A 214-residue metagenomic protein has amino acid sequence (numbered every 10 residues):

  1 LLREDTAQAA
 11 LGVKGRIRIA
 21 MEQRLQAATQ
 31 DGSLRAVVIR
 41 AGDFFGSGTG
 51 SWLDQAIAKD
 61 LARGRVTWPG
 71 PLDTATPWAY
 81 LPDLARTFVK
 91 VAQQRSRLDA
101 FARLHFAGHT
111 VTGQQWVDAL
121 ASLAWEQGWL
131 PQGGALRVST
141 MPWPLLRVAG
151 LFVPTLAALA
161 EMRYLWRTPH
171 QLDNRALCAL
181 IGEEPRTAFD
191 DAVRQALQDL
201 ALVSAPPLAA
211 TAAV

Functional and structural regions predicted by a protein language model:
L1-T6: N-terminal Rossmann-like NAD(P)+-binding domain of SDR-like oxidoreductases, especially those catalyzing
L11-V38: Active-site Tyr-X1-5-Lys
R16, T76-A79, G108-V111, L172 (+1 more regions): Residue-level signal for the nucleotide or nucleotide-sugar donor/cofactor binding architecture
R35-V38, G42-T76: NAD(P)-dependent short-chain dehydrogenase/reductase
F44-G46, L84, H109-V111: Conserved sequence/active-site signature of Rossmann-fold short-chain dehydrogenase/reductase
T49-Q55, G70-Q93, F101-A102: Substrate-positioning beta->alpha
T87-L159, T187-V214: Mid/C-terminal beta-alpha module of Rossmann-like enzyme folds, strongest in SDR-family dehydrogenases/epimerases
A149, A157-A176: Mobile cap/lid helix-loop segments that border enzyme active or cofactor-binding sites and regulate substrate access
